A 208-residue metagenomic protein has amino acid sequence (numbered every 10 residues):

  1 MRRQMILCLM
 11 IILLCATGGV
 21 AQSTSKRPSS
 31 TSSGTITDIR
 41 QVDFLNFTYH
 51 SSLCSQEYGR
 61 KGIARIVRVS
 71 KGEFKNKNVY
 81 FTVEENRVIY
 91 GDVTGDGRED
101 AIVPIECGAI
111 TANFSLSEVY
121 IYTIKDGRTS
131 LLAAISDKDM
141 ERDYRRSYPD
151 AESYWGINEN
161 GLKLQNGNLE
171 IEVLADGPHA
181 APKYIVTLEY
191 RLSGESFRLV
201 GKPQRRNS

Functional and structural regions predicted by a protein language model:
M1-R2: N-terminal secretory signal peptides that target proteins for export/translocation
M5-M10, G18-R60, R142-S208: Acidic, small-residue rich beta-repeat scaffolds with periodic aromatic anchors
Q22-V93, R98, I102, I121-K125 (+1 more regions): Flexible low-complexity loop/turn motifs enriched in small/helix-breaking residues
N78-Y80, G108-F114, A151, G177-P182: Short consensus segments that form the blades of beta-propeller domains, in both extracellular/periplasmic
N86, S117-V119, I185: Repetitive beta-architecture junctions, highlighting loop-to-beta-strand starts across blade-like repeats
T94-E106, Q165-E172: Acidic/hydrophobic-patterned starts of short beta strands in beta-sheet-rich repeat architectures
A101-I105, N113-E152: Long, charged/polar, surface-exposed segments that mediate recognition or autoinhibition
I105-C107, I135-S136, A175, P203: A mature extracytoplasmic/lumenal domain signature
